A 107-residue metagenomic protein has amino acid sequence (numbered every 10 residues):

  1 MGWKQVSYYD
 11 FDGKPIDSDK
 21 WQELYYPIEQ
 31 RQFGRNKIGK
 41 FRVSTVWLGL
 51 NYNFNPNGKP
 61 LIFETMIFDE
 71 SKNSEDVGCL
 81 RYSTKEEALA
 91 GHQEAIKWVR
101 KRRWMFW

Functional and structural regions predicted by a protein language model:
M1, R100-W107: Short intrinsically disordered terminal tails
M1-I62: Short N-terminal "domain-start" leader segments that mark the transition from disordered tails or signal peptides into
F11, E70, E86: Short, ordered coil/turn segments that flank beta-strands lining enzyme active or ligand-binding pockets
F11-I16, V77-S83: Short, exposed beta-strand "edge-strand" segments with a Pro/Gly-rich flavor and a Y/T-containing core
D17, V43, E94, R100-R103: Acidic, low-complexity intrinsically disordered regions
L48-G78, E94, K101: Short aromatic-glycine-(Arg/Gly/Cys) micro-motifs in beta-strand/loop hairpins
S83-K101: A short, charged, amphipathic alpha-helix used as a generic interaction element across diverse proteins
